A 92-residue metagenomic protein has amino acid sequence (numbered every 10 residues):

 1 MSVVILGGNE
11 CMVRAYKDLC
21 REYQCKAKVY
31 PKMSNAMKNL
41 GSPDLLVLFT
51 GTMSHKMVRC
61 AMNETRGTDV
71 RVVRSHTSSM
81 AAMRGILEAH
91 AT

Functional and structural regions predicted by a protein language model:
M1-Q24: Short, charged N-terminal beta->alpha structural module
L6-G8, K32, T77: Cofactor-binding loop segments of dinucleotide-utilizing enzymes, especially the Rossmann-like FAD- and NAD(P)+-binding
A15-Y16, M57-R59, R84: Short glycine-/acidic-enriched loop or helix-start segments at secondary-structure transitions that form or flank
Y23-N39: A short, well-structured beta->alpha microelement
S42-P43: Alpha-helix C-terminal capping/helix-to-coil transition sites in glycosyltransferase folds
G51-T52: Short glycine-/small-residue-rich Rossmann-like dinucleotide-binding loops
R66-T92: Ser/Thr/Gly-rich flexible loops in soluble cytosolic domains mediating phosphotransfer, phosphorylation
